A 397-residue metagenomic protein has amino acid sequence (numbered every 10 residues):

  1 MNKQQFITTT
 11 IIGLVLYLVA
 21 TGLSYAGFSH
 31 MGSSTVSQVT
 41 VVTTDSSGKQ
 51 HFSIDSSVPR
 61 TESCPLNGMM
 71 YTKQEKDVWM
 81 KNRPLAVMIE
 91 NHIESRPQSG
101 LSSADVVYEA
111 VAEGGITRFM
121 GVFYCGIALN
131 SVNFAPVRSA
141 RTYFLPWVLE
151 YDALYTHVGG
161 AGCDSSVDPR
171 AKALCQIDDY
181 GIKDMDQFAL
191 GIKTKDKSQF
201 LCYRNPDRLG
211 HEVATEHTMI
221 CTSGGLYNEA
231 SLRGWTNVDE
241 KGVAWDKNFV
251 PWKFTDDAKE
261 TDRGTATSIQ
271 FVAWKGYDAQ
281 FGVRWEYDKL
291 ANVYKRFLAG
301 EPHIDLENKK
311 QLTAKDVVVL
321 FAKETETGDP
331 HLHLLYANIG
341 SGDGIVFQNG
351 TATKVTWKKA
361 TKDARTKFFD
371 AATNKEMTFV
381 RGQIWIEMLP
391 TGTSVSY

Functional and structural regions predicted by a protein language model:
N2-T9, V36-A104, E113-Y397: A surface/extracellular/periplasmic glyco- and lipid-processing/surface-interacting theme
T10-Y25: Hydrophobic membrane-insertion alpha-helices, especially the h-region of bacterial N-terminal signal peptides
T21-Q38: Hydrophobic single-pass membrane-insertion segments
